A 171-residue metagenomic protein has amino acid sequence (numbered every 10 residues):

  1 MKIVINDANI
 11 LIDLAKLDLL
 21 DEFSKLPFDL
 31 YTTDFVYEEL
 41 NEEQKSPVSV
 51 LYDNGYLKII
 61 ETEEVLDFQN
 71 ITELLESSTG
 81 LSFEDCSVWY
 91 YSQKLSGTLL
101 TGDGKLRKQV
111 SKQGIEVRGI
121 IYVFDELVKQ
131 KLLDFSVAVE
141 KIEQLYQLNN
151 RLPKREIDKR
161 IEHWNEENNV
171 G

Functional and structural regions predicted by a protein language model:
K2-G97, G104, I115, R155-G171: Active-site-proximal, substrate-binding regions of enzyme catalytic domains and RNA-binding/basic surfaces
R107-G171: Acidic, PIN/NYN-like endoribonuclease modules and their adjacent C-terminal/linker elements
